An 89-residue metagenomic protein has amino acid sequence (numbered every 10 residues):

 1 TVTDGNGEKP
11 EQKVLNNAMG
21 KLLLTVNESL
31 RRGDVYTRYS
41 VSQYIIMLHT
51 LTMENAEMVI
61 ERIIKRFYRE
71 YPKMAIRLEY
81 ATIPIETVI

Functional and structural regions predicted by a protein language model:
T1-N27, T37-V41, M53-E61, I89: Conserved long alpha-helical elements within nucleotide-processing catalytic cores of c-di-GMP signaling and class III
D34-H49, P72-I89: A short glycine-enriched loop-to-beta-strand structural element that forms part of the catalytic core of nucleotide
E57-K73: An amphipathic, aromatic/His-enriched active-site/gating alpha helix that lines ligand/cofactor pockets
